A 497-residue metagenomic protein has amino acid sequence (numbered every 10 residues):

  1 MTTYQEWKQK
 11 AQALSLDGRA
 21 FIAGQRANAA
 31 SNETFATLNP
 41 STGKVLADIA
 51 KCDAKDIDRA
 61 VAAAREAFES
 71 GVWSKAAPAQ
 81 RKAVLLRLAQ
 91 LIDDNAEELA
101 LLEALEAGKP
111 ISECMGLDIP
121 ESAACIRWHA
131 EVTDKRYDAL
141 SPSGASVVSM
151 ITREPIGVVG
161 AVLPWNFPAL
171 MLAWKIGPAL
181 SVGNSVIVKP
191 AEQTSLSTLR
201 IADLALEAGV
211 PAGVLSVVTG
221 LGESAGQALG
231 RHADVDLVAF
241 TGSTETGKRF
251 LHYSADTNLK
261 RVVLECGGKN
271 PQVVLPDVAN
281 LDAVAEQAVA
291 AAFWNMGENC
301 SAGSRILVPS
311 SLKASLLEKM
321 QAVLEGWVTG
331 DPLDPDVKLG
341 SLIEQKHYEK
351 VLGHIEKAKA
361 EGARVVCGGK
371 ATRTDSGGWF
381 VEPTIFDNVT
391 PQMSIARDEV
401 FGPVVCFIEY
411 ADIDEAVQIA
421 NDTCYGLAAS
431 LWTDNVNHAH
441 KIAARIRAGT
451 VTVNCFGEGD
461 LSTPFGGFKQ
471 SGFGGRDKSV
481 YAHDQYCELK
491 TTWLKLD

Functional and structural regions predicted by a protein language model:
M1-I49, A83, R87, R136-V162 (+4 more regions): Terminal low-complexity tails and localization/encapsulation signals of metabolic enzymes
G43, R81, E103, G183 (+8 more regions): Residue-level signal for inorganic ion chemistry
K44-A47, V235, V273, V328 (+3 more regions): Conserved C-terminal structural/oligomerization subdomain of aldehyde/semialdehyde dehydrogenase
V45-C52, E69-W73, A161, Q272-P276 (+5 more regions): Short, well-ordered beta-strand elements within core beta-sheets of diverse protein domains
L46-R136: Glycine-rich loop-to-alpha-helix module at the N-terminal edge of alpha/beta enzyme cores
Y137-A283, Y410: Rossmann-like NAD(P) dinucleotide-binding subdomain of oxidoreductase/dehydrogenase enzymes
S185-I187, V365, T450: A short hydrophobic/small-residue beta-strand
L237, E245-T390, V453, L496: ALDH superfamily catalytic-core signature
